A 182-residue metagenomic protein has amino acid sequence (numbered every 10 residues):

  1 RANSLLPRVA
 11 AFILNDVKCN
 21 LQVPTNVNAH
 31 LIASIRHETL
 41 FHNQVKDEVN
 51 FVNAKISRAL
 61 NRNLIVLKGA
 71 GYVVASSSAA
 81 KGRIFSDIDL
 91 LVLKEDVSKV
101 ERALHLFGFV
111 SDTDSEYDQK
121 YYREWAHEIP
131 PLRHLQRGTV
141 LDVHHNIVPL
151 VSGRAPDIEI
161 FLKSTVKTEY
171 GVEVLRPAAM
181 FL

Functional and structural regions predicted by a protein language model:
R1-S86, V92-L182: Conserved NTP-donor binding/palm subdomain of two-metal-ion nucleotidyltransferases/polymerases, i.e., the charged
